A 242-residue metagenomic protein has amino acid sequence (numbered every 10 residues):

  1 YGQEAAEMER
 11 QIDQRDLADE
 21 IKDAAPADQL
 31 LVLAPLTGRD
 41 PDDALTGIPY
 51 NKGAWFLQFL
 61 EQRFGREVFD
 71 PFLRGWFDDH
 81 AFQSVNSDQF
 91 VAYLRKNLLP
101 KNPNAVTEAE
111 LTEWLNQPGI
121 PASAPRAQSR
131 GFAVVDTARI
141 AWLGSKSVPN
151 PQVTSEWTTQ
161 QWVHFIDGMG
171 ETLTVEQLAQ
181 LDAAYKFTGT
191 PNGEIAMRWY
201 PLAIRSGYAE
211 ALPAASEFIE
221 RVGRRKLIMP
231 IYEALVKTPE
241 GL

Functional and structural regions predicted by a protein language model:
Y1-I140: Hydrophobic alpha-helical and helix-loop surface patches within well-folded domains that function as non-catalytic
T46-G53, H80-N86, L98-L242: Long, ordered, helix-rich scaffold segments
